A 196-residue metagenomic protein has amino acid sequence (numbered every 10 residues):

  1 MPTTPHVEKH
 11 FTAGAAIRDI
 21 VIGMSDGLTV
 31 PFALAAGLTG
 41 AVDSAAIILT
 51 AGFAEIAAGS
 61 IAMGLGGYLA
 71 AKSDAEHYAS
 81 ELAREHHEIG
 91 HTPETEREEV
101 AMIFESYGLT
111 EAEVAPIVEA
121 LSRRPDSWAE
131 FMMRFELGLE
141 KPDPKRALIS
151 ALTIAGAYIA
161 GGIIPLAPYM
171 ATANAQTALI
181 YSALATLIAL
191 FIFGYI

Functional and structural regions predicted by a protein language model:
M1-T12, A16-R18, K72-I154: Cytosol/matrix-facing amphipathic helices and coiled-coil assembly/linker segments of eukaryotic membrane proteins
A16-A35, K141-A167: Transmembrane alpha-helical segments and their cytosolic interface motifs in multi-pass membrane proteins
I20, I48-F53, L148-A155, L179-L184: Hydrophobic alpha-helical transmembrane segments
D26, L65, V114-I117, Y158: Residue-level signature of catalytic and energy-coupling elements of molecular machines, predominantly ATP/GTP-dependent
T29-A33, A62-D74, D126-E130, R134 (+3 more regions): Alpha-helical transmembrane segments and their lipid-water interface positions in multi-pass membrane proteins
A36-A51, L166-A178: Helix-coil boundary and interhelical linker segments in multi-pass alpha-helical membrane proteins
E55, G59, Y158, T186-L190: Residue-level recognition of pore/gate-forming positions within transmembrane alpha-helices of multi-pass
I164-P165, I180, L184-I196: Transmembrane alpha-helical segments of integral membrane proteins
